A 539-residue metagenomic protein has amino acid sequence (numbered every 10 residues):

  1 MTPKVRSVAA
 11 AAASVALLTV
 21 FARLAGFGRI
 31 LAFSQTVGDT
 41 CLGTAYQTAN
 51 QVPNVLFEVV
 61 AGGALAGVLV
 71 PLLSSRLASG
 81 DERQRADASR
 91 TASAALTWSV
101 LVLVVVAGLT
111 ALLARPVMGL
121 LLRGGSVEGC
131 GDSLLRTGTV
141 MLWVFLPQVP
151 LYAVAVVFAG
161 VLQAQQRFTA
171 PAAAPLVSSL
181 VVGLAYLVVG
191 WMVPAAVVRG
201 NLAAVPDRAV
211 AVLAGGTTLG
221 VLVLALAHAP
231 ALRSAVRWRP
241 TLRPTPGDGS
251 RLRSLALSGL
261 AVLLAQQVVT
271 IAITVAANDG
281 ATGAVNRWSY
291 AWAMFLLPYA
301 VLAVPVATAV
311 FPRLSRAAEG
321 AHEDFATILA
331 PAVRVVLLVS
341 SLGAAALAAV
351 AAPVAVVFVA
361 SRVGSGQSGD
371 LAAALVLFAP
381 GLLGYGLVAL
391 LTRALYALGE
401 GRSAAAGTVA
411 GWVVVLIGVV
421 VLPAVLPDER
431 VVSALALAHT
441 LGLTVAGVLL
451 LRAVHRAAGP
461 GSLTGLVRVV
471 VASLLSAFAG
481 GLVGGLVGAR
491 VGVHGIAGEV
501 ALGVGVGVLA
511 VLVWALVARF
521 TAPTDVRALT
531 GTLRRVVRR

Functional and structural regions predicted by a protein language model:
M1-R539: Membrane-embedded alpha-helical bundles of multi-pass transporters/translocases, especially carrier/permease families
